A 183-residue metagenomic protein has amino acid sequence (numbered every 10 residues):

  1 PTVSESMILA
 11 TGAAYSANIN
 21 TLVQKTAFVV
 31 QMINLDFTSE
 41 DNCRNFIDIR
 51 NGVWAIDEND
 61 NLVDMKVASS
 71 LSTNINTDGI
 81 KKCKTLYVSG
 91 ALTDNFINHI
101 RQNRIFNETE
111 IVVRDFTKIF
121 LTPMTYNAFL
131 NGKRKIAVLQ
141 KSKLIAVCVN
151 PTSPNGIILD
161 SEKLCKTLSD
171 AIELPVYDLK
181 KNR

Functional and structural regions predicted by a protein language model:
P1-R183: Flexible phosphate-sensing "switch/lid" loops adjacent to ATP/NTP-binding sites across phosphate-transfer
